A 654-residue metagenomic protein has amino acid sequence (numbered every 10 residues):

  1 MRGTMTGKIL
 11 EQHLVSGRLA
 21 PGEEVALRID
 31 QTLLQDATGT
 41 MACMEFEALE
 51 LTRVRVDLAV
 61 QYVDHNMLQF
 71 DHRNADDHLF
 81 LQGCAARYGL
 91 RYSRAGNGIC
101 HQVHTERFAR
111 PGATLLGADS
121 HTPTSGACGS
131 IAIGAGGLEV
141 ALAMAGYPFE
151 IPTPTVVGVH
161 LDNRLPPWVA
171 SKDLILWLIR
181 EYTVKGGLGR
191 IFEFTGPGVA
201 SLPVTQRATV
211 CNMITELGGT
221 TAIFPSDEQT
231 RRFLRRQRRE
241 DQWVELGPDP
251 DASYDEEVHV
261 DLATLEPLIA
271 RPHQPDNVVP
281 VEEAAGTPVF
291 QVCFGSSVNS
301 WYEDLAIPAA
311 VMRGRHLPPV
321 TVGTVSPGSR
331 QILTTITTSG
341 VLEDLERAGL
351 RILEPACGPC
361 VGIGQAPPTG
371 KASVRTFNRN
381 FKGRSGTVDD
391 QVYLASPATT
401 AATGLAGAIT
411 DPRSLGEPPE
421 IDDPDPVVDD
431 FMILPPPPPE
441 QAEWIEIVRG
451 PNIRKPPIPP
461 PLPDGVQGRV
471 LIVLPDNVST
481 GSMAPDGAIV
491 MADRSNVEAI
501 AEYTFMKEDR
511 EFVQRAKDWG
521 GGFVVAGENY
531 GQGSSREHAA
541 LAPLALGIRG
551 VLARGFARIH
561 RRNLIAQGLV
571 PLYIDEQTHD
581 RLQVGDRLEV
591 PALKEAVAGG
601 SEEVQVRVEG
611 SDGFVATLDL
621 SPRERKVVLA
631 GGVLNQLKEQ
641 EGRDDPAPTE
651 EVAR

Functional and structural regions predicted by a protein language model:
M1-R654: Fe-S-dependent hydro-lyases/dehydratases of central metabolism
